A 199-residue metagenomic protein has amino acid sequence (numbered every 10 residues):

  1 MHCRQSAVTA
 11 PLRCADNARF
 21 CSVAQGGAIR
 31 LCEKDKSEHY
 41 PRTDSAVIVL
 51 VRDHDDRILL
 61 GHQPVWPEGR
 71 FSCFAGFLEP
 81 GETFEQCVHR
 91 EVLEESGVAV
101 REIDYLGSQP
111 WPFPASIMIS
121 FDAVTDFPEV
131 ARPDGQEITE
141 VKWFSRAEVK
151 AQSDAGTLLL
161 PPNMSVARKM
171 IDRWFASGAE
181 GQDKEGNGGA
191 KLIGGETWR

Functional and structural regions predicted by a protein language model:
M1-T9, C21-Q25, W66-F71, M118 (+1 more regions): Nudix hydrolase/Nudix homology domain
C3-V49: Acidic, metal-coordinating catalytic segment for phosphate/diphosphate chemistry, firing primarily on the Nudix
C14-N17, S22, R52-D56, E95-A99: Secondary-structure boundary elements
I29-C73, F77-L78, A99-V100, A123-T125: N-terminal strand-loop-strand
C73-L106, F121: The catalytic Nudix box helix
A75-P80, Q109-P112, D154-L159: Short, contiguous acidic/charged loop-to-helix segments that flank catalytic cores in large enzymes
V100-S108, S116-S120, I138, F144: Active-site lining segments that contact anionic ligands and/or coordinate catalytic metals
Q109-R132: Active-site-adjacent beta-strand/loop module that shapes the phosphate/pyrophosphate-binding cleft
